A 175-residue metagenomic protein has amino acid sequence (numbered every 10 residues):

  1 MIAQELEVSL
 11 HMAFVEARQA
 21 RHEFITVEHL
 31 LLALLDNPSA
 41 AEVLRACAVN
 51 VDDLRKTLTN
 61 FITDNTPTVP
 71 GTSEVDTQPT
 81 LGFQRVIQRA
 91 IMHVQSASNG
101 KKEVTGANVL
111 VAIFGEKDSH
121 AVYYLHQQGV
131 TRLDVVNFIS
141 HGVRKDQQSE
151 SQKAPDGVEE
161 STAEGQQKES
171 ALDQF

Functional and structural regions predicted by a protein language model:
M1-F175: Histone-fold recognition with a strong bias for associated Lys/Arg-rich disordered tails
